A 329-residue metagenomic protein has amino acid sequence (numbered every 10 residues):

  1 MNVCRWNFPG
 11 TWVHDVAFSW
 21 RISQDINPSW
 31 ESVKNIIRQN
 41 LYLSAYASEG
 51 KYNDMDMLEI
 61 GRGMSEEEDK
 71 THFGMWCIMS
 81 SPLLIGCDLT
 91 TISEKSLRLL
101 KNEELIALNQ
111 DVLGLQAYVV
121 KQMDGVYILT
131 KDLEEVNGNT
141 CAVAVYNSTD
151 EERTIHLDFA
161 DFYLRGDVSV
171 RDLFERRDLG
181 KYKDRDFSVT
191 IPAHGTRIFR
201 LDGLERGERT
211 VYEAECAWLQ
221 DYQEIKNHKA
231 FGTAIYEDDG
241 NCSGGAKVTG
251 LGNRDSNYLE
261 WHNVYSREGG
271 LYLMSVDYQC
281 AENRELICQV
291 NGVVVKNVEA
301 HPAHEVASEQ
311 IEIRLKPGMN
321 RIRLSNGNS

Functional and structural regions predicted by a protein language model:
N2-D88, N109: Glycan-recognition surfaces
V3-R5, V145-N147, L157-F159, D172-F174 (+1 more regions): Active-site proximal loops enriched in glycine and acidic residues that flank catalytic Cys/His/Asp and coordinate
S19, A142, T196-I198: Conserved hydrophobic/aromatic beta-strand scaffold that supports enzyme active sites
T71-L84, Q116, T130-E134, V170 (+2 more regions): Catalytic domains of carbohydrate-active enzymes that cleave complex glycans
W76-M79, L84-G86, Q122-L164, H194 (+3 more regions): Carbohydrate-binding surface patches
L84-T149, H228-V248, G318: Glycan-recognition and catalytic regions of carbohydrate-active enzymes
S93-K95, K101, L105, F159-V168 (+1 more regions): Active/binding-pocket-proximal capping segment
R153, L164-V170, R177, K181-S329: Extracytoplasmic
